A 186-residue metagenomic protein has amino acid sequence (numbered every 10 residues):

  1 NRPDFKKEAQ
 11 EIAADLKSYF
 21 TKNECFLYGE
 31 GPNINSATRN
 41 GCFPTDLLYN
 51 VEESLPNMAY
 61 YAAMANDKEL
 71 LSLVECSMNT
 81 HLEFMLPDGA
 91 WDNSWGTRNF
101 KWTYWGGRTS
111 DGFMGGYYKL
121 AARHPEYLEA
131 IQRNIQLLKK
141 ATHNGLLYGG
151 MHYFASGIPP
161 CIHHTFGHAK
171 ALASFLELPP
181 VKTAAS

Functional and structural regions predicted by a protein language model:
N1-L71, T97-T109: Aromatic-lined, polymer-binding surfaces characteristic of secreted/periplasmic polysaccharide-degrading enzymes
K68-S72, C76-S186: Extended polysaccharide-engagement surfaces of secreted carbohydrate-active enzymes
